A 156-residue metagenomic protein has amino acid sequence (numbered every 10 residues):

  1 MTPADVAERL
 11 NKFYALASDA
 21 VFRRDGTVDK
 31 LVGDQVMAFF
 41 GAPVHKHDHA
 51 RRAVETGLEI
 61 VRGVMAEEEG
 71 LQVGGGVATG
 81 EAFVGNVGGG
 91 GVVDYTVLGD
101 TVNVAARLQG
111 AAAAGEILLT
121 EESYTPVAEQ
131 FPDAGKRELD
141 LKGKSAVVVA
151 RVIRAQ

Functional and structural regions predicted by a protein language model:
M1-E55: Catalytic NTP-binding/metal-coordinating core of nucleotidyl cyclase/transferase enzymes
V6-R9, F13, V32, H49 (+6 more regions): Helical mechanochemical/support elements of P-loop NTPase systems and associated helical scaffolds
L16-R23, E59-E67, R107-A111, P126: Amphipathic alpha-helical regulatory segments at dimerization interfaces that relay allosteric signals between sensory
A17, G33, A53, I60 (+2 more regions): Structural scaffold positions in well-ordered secondary structure
R24-V32, V61-G76, E138-L141, S145: Catalytic core regions of nucleotide second-messenger enzymes
F39, G70-G85: A short glycine-enriched loop-to-beta-strand structural element that forms part of the catalytic core of nucleotide
A78, A82-V84, A105, A111-Q156: Cytosolic regulatory/linker segments at or just downstream of nucleotide-handling modules in signal-transduction
V92-V93: Short linear X-Pro dipeptides
